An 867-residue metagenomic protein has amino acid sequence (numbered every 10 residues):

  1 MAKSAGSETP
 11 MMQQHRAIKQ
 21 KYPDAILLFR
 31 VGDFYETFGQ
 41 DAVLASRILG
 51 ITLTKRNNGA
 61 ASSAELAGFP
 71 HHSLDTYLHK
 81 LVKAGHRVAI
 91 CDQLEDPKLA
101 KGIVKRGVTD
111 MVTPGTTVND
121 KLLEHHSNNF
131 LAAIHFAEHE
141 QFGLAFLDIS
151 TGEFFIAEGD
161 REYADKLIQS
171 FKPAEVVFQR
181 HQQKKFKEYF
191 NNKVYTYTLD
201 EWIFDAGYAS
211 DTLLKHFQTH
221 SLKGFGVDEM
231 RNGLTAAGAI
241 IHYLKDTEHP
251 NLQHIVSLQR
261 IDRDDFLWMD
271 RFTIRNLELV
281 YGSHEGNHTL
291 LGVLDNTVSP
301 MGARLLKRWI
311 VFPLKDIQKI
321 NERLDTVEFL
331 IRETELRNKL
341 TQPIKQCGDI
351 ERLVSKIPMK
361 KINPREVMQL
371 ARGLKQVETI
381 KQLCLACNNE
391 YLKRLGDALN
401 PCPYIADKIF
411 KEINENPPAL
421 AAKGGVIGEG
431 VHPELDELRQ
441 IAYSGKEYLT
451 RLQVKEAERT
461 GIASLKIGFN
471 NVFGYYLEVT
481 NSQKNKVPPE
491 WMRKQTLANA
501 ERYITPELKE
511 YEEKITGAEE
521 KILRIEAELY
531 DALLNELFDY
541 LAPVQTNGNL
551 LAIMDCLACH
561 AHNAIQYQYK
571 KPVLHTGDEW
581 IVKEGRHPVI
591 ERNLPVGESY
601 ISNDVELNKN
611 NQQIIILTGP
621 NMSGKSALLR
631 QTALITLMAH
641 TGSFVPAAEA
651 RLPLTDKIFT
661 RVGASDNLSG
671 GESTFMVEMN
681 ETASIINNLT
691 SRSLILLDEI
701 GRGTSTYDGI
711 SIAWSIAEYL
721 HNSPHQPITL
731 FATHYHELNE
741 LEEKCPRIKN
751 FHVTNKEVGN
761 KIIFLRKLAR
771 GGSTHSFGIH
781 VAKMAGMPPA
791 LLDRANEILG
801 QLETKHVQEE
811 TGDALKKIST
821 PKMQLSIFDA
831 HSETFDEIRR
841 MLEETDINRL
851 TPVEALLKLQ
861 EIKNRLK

Functional and structural regions predicted by a protein language model:
A2-F329, N338, Q342-K345, D349-P358 (+5 more regions): Charged catalytic and DNA/RNA-contacting regions of genome-maintenance and nucleic-acid-processing enzymes
P23, G39-A42, M230, V298 (+8 more regions): ATPase nucleotide-binding head domains, primarily ABC-like/P-loop NTPase cores
I26, T450, A457-N481, P488: Extended, charged helical/alpha-beta scaffold domains that provide interaction surfaces
K55-G68, Q218-E229, V280, L290-L294 (+9 more regions): Short hinge/gating elements
C91, P114-L123, N251, N388-Y391 (+5 more regions): Active-site phosphate-binding and catalytic loops of NTP-dependent enzymes
M359, N363, G373-Q376, I427-G430 (+2 more regions): Charged, surface-exposed helical/loop "interaction arms" that form contiguous linear patches used for dimerization
N470, F835, E843-K867: Terminal-proximal interaction/regulatory segments of ATP-powered molecular machines
L497, E501-N535: Extended, charged coiled-coil "arm/hinge" scaffolds of SMC/Rad50-like chromosome-maintenance ATPases and other large
